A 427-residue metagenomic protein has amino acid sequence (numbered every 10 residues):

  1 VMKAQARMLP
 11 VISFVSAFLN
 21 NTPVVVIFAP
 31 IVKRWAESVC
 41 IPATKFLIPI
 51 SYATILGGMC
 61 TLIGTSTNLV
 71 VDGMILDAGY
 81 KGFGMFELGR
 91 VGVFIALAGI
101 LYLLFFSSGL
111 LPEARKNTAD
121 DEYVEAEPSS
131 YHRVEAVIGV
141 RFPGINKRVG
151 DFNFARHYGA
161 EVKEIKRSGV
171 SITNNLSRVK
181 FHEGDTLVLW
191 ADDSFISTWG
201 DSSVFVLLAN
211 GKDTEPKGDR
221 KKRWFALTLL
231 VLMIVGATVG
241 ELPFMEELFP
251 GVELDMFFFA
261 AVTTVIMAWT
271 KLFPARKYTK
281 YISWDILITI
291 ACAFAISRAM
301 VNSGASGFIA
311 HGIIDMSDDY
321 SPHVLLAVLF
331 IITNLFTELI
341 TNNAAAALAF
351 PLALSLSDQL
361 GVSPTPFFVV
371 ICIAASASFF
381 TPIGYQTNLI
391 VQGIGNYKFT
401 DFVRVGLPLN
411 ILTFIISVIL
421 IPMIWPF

Functional and structural regions predicted by a protein language model:
V1, A29, K33-S38, F106-S107 (+3 more regions): C-terminal ends of transmembrane helices
V1-P10, S38-L47, K221-L227, L254-F257 (+3 more regions): Membrane-interfacial loop-to-helix junctions in multi-pass transporters
M2-I31, L62, D319-L356, L360 (+2 more regions): Hydrophobic alpha-helical transmembrane segments of multi-pass integral membrane proteins, predominantly secondary
A4, S38-Y52, G57-S130, F181-E183 (+3 more regions): Juxtamembrane and boundary regions of transmembrane helices in multi-pass small-molecule transporters and channels
Q5-P10, I50-I63, D285-S297, P351-G361 (+2 more regions): Small-residue-rich segments of transmembrane alpha-helices in multi-pass membrane proteins, especially helix faces
R7, V11, A53-L56, F94-A98 (+10 more regions): Lipid-exposed faces of alpha-helical membrane segments in multi-pass integral membrane proteins
V15-I27, G58-T67, D255, R298-S306 (+2 more regions): Short helix-coil transition sites and intra-membrane helix breaks within transmembrane domains of multi-pass
R90, F105, G109, E113-A114 (+4 more regions): Hydrophobic transmembrane alpha-helices of multi-pass small-molecule transporters
